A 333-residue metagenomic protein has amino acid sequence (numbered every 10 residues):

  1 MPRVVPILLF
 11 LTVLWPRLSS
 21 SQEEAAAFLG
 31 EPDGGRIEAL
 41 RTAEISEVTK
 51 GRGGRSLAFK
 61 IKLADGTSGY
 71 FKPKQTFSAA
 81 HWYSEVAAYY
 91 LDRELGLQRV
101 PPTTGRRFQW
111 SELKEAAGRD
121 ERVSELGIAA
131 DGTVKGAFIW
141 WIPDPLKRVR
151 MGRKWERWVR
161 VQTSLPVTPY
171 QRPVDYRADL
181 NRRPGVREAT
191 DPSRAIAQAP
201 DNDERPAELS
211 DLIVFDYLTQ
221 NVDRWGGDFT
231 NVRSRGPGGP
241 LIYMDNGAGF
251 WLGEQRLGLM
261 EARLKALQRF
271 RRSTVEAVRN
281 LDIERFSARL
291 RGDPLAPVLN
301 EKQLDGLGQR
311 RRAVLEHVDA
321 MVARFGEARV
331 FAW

Functional and structural regions predicted by a protein language model:
M1-V4: Positively charged n-region of N-terminal signal peptides that target proteins for export
P6-P16: Bacterial N-terminal signal peptides
R17-W333: Phosphate/dinucleotide-binding and metal-coordinating scaffold of catalytic cores in nucleotide-dependent enzymes
